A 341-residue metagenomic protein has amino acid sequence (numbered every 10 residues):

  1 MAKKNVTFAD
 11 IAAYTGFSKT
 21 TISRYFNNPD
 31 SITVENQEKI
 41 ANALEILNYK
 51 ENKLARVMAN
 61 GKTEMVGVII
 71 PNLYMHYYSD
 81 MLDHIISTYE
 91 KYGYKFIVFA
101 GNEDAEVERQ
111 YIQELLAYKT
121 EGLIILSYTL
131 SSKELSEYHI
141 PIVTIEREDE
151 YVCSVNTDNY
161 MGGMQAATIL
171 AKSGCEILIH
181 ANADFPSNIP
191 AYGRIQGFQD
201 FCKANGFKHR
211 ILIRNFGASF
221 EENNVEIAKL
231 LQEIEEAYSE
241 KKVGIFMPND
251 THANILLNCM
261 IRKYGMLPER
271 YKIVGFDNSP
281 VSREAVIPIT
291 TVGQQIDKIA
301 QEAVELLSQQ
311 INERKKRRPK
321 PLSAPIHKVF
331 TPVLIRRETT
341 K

Functional and structural regions predicted by a protein language model:
M1-K62, K341: N-terminal helix-turn-helix DNA-binding module of bacterial transcription factors
M1-T7, G61-T168, K172, I234-E236: Alpha-helical recognition/docking segments in bacterial nutrient-uptake and carbohydrate-utilization systems
K39, Y77-K91, G162-Q165, P190-H209 (+2 more regions): Short, solvent-exposed amphipathic alpha-helices that sit in or adjacent to ligand/effector-binding or catalytic
Y89-A100, Q199-N223: Short beta-strand elements in bilobed, periplasmic/extracellular small-molecule ligand-binding domains
I112, K119-L126, I179-N182, S239-N249 (+1 more regions): Periplasmic-binding protein-like
V155-A181, Q196-D200, N223-E233, A253 (+1 more regions): Hydrophobic alpha-helical segments within soluble ligand-binding/sensing domains
A166-I213, P319-T339: An alpha-beta-alpha
Q232-G244, P248-K341: Flexible loop/turn connectors
